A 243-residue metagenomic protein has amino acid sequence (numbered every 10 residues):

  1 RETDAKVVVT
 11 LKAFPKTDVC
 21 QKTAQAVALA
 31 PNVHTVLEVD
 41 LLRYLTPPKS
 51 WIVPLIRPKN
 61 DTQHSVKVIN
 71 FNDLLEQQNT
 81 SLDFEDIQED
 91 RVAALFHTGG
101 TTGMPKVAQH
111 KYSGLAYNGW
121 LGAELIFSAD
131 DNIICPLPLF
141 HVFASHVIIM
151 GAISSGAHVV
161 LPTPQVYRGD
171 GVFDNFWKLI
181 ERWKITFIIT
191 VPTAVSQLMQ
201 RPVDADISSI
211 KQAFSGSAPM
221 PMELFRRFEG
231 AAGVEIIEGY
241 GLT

Functional and structural regions predicted by a protein language model:
R1-D73: Structural core segment of the AMP-binding/adenylate-forming
R1-T17, Q21-Q25, K106-Q109, C135 (+2 more regions): Short beta-strand->loop structural element characteristic of the AMP-binding/adenylate-forming
V8, V92, T98-T101, I133 (+6 more regions): Conserved S/T- and glycine-rich ATP-binding loop of Class I adenylate-forming
F14-P15, R43, T193-V195, M220: Alpha-helix capping/helix-boundary segments
V36, A157, I185-T190, M199-T243: Gly/Ser/Thr-rich phosphate-binding loop
E38, K49, R57-H97, M104 (+1 more regions): Conserved pre-ATP/AMP-binding loop-to-beta segment of ANL
A116-N132, F140-T186, S196, R201: Conserved AMP-binding/adenylation subdomain of ANL enzymes
